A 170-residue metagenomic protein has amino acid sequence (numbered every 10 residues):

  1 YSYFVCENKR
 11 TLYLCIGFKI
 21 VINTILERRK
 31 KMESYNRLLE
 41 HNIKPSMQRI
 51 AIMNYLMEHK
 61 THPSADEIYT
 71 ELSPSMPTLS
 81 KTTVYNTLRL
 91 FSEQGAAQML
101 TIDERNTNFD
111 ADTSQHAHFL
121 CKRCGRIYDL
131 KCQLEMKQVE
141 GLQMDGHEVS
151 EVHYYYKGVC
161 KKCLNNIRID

Functional and structural regions predicted by a protein language model:
Y1-Y3, E7, Y13, K19-I25: Short, positively charged and aromatic/hydrophobic N-terminal segments
K30-N42: Short, Lys/Arg-enriched N-terminal segment that forms or immediately precedes the first helix of a structured domain
I50-Y55, E67: Pre-recognition alpha-helix immediately N-terminal to the DNA-recognition helix within helix-turn-helix or winged-helix
H59-S64: Short capping segments at the starts of secondary-structure elements
E67-M76: DNA-recognition alpha helix
V84, L88-Q94: Basic amphipathic alpha-helical segments that dock to polyanions
E93-D170: Non-DNA-binding regulatory cores of transcription-related proteins, predominantly C-terminal effector-binding
